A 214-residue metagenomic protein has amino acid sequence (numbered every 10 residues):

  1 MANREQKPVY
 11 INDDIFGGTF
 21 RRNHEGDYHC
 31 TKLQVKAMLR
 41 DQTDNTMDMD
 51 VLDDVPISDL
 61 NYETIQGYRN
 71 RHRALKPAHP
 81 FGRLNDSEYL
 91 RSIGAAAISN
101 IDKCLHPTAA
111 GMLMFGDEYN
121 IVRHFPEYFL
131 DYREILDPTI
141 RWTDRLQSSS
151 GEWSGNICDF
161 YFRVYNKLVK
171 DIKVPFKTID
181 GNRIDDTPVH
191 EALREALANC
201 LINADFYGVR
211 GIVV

Functional and structural regions predicted by a protein language model:
M1-V214: Conserved N-terminal catalytic/coupling substructures associated with nucleotide/phosphate chemistry
